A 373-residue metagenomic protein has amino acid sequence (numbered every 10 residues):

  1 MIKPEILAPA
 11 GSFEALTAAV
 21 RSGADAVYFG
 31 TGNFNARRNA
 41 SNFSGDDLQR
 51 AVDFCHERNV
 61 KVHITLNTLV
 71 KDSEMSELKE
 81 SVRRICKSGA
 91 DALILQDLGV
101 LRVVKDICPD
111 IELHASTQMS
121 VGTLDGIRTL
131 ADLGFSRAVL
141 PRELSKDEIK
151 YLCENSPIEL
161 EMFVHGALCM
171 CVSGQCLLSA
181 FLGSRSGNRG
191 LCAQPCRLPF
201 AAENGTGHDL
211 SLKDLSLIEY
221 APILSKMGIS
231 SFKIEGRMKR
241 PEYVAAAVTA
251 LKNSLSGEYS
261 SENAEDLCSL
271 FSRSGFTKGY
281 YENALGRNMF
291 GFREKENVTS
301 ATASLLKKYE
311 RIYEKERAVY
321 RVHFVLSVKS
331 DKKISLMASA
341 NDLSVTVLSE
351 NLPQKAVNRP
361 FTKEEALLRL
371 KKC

Functional and structural regions predicted by a protein language model:
M1-R21, A26-R37, V52, R58-T68 (+4 more regions): Surface-exposed amphipathic alpha-helical tracts and adjacent flexible/coil segments at the periphery of soluble enzymes
A40-Q49: Aromatic- and glycine-enriched glycan-recognition loops and surfaces that form the carbohydrate-binding subsites
G99-V100: Alpha-helix capping/helix-boundary segments
K105: Short glycine-biased active-site loop of nucleotidyltransferases that positions the nucleotide triphosphate and helps
C108: Conserved phosphotransfer cores of two-component systems
S120: Beta/alpha (TIM)-barrel catalytic core signal, keyed to glycine-rich beta->alpha loops juxtaposed to Asp/Glu that bind
T123-D125: Conserved nucleotide-cofactor-binding alpha/beta core module
